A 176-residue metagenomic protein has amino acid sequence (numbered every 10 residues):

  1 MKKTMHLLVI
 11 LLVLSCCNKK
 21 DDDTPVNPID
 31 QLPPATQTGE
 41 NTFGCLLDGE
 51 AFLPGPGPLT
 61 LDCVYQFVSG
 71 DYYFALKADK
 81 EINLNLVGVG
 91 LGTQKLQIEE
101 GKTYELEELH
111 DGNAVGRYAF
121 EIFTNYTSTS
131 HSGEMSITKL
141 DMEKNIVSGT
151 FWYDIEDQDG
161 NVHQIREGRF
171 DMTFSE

Functional and structural regions predicted by a protein language model:
M1-C17: Sec-dependent bacterial lipoprotein signal peptides
S15-G39: Bacterial Sec-dependent N-terminal signal peptides
T36-N41, S69-Y72: A short, compositionally biased
F52-L53: Short, isolated positions in well-ordered beta-strands
G57-E143: Surface-exposed helix/loop patches within compact recognition domains
G133-E176: C-terminal or internal capping secondary-structure element at the end of a domain, subdomain, or sheet
